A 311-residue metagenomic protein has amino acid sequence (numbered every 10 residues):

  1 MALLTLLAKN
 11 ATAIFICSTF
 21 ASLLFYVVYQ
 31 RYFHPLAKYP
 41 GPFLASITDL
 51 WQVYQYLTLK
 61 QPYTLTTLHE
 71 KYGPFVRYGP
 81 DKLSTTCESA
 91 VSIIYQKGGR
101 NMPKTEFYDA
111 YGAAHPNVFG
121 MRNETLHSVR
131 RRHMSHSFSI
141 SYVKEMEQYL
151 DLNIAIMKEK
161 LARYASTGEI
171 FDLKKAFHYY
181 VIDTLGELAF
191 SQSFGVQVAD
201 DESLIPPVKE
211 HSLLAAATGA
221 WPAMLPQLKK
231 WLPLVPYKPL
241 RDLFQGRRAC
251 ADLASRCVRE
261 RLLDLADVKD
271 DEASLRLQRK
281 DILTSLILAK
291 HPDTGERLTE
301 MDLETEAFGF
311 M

Functional and structural regions predicted by a protein language model:
A2-V129, K144, D151-K160, Y180 (+3 more regions): N-terminal membrane-proximal hinge/A-helix region immediately C-terminal to the signal-anchor transmembrane segment
W51, F138, K290: Short, histidine-centered active-site or binding-site loop motifs used for metal coordination, general acid-base
K71, S137, L188-A189: Alpha-helical structural context
K104-Y111, E145-M311: Cytochrome P450 heme-thiolate monooxygenase catalytic core
